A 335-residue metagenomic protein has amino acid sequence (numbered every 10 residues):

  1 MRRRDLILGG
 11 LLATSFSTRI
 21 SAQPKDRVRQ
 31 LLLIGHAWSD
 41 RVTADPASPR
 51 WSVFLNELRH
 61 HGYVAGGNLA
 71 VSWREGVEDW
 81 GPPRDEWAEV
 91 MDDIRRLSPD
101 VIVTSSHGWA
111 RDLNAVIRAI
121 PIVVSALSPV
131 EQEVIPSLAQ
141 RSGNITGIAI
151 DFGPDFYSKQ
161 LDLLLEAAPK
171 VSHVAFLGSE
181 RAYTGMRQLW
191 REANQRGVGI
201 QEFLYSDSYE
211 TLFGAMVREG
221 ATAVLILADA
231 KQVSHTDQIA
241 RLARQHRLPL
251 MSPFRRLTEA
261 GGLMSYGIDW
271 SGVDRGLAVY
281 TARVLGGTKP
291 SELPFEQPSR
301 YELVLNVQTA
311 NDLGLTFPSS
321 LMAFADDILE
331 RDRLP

Functional and structural regions predicted by a protein language model:
M1-P335: Short hydrophobic alpha-helices and adjacent helix-cap/hinge residues
